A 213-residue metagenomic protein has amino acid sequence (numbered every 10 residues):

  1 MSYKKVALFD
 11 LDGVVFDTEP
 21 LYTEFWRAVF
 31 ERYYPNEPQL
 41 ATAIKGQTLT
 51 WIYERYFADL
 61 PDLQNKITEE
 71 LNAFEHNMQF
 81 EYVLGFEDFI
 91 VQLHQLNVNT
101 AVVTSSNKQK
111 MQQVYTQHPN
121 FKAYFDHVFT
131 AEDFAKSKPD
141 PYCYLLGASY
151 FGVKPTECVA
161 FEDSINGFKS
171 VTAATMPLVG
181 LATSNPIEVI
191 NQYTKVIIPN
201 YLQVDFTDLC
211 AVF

Functional and structural regions predicted by a protein language model:
M1-K5, V91, N107-Q109, Q113-F213: Asp-based, Mg2+/Mn2+-dependent phosphohydrolase catalytic module
M1-T42: Active-site neighborhood of HAD-like aspartate-dependent phosphohydrolases
V15, T100-V103, K136, A160: Conserved SAM-binding loop
E24-A28, W51-R55, D88, Q92 (+2 more regions): Alpha-helical elements of Rossmann-like donor-binding domains used by nucleotide-donor carbohydrate transfer enzymes
V29, Q47-P61, V114, A148: Helix-loop "lid/cap" segments that line or gate small-molecule binding pockets
Y33-A43, A58-E69, K122-F125, P155: Short, surface-exposed acidic
P38, E54-V91: Metal-dependent phosphoesterase signature
L96-V98, M176: Short phosphate-binding/catalytic loops that engage adenosine nucleotides
